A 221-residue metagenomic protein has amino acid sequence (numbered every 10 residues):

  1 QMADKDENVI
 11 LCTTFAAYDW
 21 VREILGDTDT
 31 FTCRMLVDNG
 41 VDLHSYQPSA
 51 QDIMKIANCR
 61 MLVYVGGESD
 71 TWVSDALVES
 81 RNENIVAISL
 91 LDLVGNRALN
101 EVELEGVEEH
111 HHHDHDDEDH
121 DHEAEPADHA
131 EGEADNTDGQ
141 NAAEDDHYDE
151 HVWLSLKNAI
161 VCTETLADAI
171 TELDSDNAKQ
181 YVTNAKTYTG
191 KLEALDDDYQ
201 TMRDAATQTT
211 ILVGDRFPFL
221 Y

Functional and structural regions predicted by a protein language model:
Q1-Y221: Extracytoplasmic metal-acquisition and chelation regions
